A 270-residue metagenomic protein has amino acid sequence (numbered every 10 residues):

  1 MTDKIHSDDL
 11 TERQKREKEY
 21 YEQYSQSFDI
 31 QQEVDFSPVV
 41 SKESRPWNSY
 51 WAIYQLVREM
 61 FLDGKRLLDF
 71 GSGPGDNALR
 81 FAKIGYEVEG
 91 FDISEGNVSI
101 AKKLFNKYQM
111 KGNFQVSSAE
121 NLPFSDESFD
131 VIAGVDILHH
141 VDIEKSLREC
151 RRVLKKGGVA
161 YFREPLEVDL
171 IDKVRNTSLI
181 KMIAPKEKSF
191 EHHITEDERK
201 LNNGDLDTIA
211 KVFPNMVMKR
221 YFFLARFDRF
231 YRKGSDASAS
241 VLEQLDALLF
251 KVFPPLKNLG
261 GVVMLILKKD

Functional and structural regions predicted by a protein language model:
T2-L62: Conserved class I S-adenosyl-L-methionine
L68, P74-N121: Class I SAM-dependent methyltransferase SAM/SAH-binding core
A133: A conserved beta-strand element that flanks and buttresses the S-adenosyl-L-methionine
I137: Hydrophobic adenine-recognition pocket in adenosine-nucleotide-binding enzymes
K145-K156: A short glycine-rich, Lys/Arg-flanked "PGG" loop and its adjoining helix->strand segment in the class I
Y161-P185: Conserved class I S-adenosyl-L-methionine
D197-P214: Short alpha-helix
M218-D270: A C-terminal cap/extension of S-adenosyl-L-methionine-dependent methyltransferases that defines the acceptor-substrate
